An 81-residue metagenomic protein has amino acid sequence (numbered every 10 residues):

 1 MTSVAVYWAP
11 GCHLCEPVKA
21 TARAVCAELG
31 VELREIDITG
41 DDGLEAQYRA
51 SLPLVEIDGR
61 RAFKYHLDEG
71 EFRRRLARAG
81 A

Functional and structural regions predicted by a protein language model:
M1-A24: Local sequence-structure signature of Cys/Sec-based thiol-disulfide redox active-site neighborhoods
M1-S3, A24, E28, R73-A81: Short, low-complexity, intrinsically disordered N-terminal peptides in bacterial proteins
A5, R34, A62: Short, flexible active-site loop motifs that bind/organize anionic cofactors or intermediates
V31-D42: Thiol-based oxidoreductase modules, predominantly thioredoxin-like and allied folds used for disulfide exchange
E45: Chalcogenol-based redox active-site neighborhoods
R49-V55: Structural micro-motif
G59-A81: Non-catalytic, surface beta->alpha helical segment in thiol-disulfide oxidoreductase systems
